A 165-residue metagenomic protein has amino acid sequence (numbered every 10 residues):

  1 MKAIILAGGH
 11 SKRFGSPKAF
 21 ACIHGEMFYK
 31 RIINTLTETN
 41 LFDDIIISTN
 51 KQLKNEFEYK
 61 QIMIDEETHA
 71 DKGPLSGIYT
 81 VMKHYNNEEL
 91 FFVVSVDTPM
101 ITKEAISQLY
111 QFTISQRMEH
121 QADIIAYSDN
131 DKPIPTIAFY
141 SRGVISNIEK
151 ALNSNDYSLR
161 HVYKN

Functional and structural regions predicted by a protein language model:
M1-P135, R142-D156, H161-N165: Nucleotide and nucleotide-moiety/phosphate-recognizing core
